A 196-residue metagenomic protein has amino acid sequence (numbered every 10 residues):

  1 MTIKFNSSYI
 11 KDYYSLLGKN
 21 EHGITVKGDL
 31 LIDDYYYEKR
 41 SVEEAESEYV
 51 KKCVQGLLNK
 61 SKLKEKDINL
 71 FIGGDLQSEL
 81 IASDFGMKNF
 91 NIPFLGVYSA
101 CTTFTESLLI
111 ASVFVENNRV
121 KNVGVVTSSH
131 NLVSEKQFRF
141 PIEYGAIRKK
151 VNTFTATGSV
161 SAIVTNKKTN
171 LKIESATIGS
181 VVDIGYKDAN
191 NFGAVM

Functional and structural regions predicted by a protein language model:
M1-E43, P141-M196: Condensing-enzyme catalytic core mediating Claisen C-C bond formation in acyl metabolism
K4-S7, E65-N69, F90-I92, N117-N122 (+2 more regions): Short coil/turn connectors at secondary-structure junctions
F5-S8, E44-K52, K66, S99-E106 (+3 more regions): Conserved active-site and cofactor/substrate-binding residues in soluble primary-metabolism enzymes
I10, E43-A100: Conserved beta-ketoacyl condensing-enzyme motif
K11, G73-G74, V123-S129: Short beta-strand segments
G23-D29, G74-F90, S129-F140, K168-S180: Acidic-glycine-rich active-site phosphate/pyrophosphate-binding loop
M87-K88, S112, E116, L132-V151 (+1 more regions): Cofactor- and metal-binding active-site motifs of prokaryotic enzymes that mediate redox/radical or nucleophilic
Y98-V125, V164: Active-site-proximal alpha-helical scaffold in enzymes
